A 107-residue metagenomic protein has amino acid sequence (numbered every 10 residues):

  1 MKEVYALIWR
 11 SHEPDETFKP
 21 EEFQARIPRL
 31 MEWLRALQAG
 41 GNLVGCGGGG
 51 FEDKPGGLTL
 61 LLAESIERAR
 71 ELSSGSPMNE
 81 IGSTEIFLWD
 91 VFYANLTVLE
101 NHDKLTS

Functional and structural regions predicted by a protein language model:
M1-S107: Conserved, structured core segments of small domains
